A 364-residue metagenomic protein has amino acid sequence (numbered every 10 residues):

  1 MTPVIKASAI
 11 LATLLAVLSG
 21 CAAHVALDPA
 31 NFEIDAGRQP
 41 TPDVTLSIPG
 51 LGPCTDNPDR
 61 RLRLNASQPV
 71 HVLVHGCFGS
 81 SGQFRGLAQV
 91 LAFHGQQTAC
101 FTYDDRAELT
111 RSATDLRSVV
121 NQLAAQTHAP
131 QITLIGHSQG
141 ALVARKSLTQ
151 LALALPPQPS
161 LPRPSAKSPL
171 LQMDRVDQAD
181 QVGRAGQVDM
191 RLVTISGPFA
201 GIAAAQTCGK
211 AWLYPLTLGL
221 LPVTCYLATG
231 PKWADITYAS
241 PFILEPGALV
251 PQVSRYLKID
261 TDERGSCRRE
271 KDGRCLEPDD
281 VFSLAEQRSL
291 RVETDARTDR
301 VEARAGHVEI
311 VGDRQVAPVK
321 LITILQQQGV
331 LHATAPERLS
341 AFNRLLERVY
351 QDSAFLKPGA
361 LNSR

Functional and structural regions predicted by a protein language model:
T2, S8-L11, G20-L73, F78-S80 (+4 more regions): Flexible, membrane-associating and regulatory peripheral segments of lipid-active enzymes
V74-C77, H137, G197, T261: Glycine-rich His-Gly loop
G86, K146-Q150: Active-site signature of alpha/beta-hydrolase-fold catalytic machinery across serine- and Asp/Cys-nucleophile hydrolases
C100-D104, D260: Residue-level recognition of beta-strand->loop/alpha-helix junctions
A107-Q126: Helix-loop module immediately N-terminal to the HCX5R catalytic loop in PTP-like cysteine phosphatase domains
T127-H137: Alpha/beta-hydrolase fold nucleophile elbow
I135-A144, S196: Gly/Ala-rich beta-loop-alpha elbow adjacent to hydrolase catalytic centers
T149-D174, G183-R364: Helical cap/lid subdomain of alpha/beta-hydrolase-fold lipid enzymes that gates access to the catalytic pocket
